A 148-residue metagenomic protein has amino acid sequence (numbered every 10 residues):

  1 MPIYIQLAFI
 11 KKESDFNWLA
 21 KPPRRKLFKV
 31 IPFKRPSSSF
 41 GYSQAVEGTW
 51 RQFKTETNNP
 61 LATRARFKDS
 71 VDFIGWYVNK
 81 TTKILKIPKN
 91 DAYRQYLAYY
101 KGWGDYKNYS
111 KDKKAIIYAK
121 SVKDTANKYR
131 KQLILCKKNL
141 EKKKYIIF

Functional and structural regions predicted by a protein language model:
M1-L27, I74, Q95-Y100: Short, functionally critical alpha-helical segments immediately adjacent to catalytic or ligand/cofactor-binding
D15-K21, I84, G102-D112: Secretory-pathway/luminal and periplasmic proteins that interact with or process carbohydrate-rich
R25-K29, A115-Y118: Glycine-rich, phosphate-binding/catalytic loops in enzymes
P32-R35, T81: A short, structure-level motif marking secondary-structure boundaries and short turns
K34, N90-K144: Catalytic and substrate-binding regions of cell-wall glycan-acting enzymes that process beta-1,4-linked
S38: Divalent-cation-assisted or electrostatically stabilized phosphate/pyrophosphate-binding catalytic cores
Y42-R94, A98-Y106: Alpha-helical segment that forms one wall of the substrate-binding/catalytic cleft in peptidoglycan-active domains
I147-F148: Short, solvent-exposed mixed-charge patches
